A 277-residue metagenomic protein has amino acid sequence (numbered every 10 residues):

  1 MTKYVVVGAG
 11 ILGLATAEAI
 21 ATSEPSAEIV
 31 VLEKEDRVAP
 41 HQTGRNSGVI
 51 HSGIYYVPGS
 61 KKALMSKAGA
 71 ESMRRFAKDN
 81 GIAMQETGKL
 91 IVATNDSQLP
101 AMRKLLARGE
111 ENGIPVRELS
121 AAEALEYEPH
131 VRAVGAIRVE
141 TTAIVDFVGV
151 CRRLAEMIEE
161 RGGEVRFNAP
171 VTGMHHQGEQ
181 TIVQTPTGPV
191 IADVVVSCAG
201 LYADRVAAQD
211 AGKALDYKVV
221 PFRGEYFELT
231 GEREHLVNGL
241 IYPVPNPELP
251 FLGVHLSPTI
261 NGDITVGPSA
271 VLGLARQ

Functional and structural regions predicted by a protein language model:
M1-L12, V30: Beta1/beta-strand and adjacent pyrophosphate-binding region of the FAD-binding site in flavoprotein oxidoreductases
L12, R37, Y202: Conserved Rossmann-like nucleotide-cofactor binding loop
A15, M174-Q277: Flavin-dependent oxidoreductases
A17, A21, M157: Gly/Ala-rich phosphate-binding loop of Rossmann-like dinucleotide-binding domains, activating on the conserved
A21-R45: Glycine-rich FAD pyrophosphate-binding loop
E33, E86, S120-A121, F167-A169 (+1 more regions): Short loop/edge segments at beta-strand edges and connector loops that shape dinucleotide/nucleotide cofactor-binding
G48-E123, A133, G253-V254, D263-T265 (+1 more regions): Dinucleotide-binding Rossmann-like beta1-alpha1 core, especially the glycine-rich loop that anchors the ADP
I137-V194, C198, Y202-R205: Helical element adjacent to the flavin cofactor pocket in flavoenzyme catalytic cores
